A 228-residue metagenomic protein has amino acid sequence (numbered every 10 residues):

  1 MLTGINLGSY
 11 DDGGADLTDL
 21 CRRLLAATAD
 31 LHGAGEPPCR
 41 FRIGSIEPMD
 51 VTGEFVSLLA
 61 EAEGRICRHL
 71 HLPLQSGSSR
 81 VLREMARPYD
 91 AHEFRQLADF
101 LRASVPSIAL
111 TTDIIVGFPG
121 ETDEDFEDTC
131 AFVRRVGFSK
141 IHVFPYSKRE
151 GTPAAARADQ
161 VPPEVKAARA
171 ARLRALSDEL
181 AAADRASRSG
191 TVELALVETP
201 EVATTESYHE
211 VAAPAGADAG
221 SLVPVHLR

Functional and structural regions predicted by a protein language model:
M1-D123: Conserved SAM/AdoMet-binding glycine-rich loop
L2, I43, L72, D113 (+5 more regions): Conserved, mostly hydrophobic/aromatic
G4-N6, P73-S78, P145-E150, T199 (+1 more regions): Short, small-residue-rich loop/turn micro-motifs
T18, R22, R95, E127-C130 (+1 more regions): Generic alpha-helical structural signal
L24, L101, V133, L173-S177: Hydrophobic alpha-helical packing residues
C67-H69, V105-T111, F138, G190-V192 (+3 more regions): Active-site lining segments that contact anionic ligands and/or coordinate catalytic metals
D123-E124, D128-K166: C-terminal, non-catalytic macromolecule-binding modules
P145, A156-R228: Terminal RNA-binding accessory module
